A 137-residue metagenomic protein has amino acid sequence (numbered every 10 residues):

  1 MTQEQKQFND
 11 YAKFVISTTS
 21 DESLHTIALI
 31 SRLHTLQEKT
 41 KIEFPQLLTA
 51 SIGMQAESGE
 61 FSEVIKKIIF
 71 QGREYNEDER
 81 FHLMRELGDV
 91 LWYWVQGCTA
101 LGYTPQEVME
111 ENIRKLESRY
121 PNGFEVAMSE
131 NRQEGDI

Functional and structural regions predicted by a protein language model:
M1-L87, L91-I137: Flexible "arm" and connector segments at domain edges
